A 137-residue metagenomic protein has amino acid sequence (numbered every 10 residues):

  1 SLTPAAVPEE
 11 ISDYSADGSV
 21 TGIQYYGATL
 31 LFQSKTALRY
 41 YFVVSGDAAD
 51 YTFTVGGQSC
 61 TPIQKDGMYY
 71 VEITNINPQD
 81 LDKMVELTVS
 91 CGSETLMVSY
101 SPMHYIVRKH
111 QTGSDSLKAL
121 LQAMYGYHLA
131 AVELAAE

Functional and structural regions predicted by a protein language model:
S1-E137: Short, surface-exposed linear motifs at loops/turns and structural transition points
